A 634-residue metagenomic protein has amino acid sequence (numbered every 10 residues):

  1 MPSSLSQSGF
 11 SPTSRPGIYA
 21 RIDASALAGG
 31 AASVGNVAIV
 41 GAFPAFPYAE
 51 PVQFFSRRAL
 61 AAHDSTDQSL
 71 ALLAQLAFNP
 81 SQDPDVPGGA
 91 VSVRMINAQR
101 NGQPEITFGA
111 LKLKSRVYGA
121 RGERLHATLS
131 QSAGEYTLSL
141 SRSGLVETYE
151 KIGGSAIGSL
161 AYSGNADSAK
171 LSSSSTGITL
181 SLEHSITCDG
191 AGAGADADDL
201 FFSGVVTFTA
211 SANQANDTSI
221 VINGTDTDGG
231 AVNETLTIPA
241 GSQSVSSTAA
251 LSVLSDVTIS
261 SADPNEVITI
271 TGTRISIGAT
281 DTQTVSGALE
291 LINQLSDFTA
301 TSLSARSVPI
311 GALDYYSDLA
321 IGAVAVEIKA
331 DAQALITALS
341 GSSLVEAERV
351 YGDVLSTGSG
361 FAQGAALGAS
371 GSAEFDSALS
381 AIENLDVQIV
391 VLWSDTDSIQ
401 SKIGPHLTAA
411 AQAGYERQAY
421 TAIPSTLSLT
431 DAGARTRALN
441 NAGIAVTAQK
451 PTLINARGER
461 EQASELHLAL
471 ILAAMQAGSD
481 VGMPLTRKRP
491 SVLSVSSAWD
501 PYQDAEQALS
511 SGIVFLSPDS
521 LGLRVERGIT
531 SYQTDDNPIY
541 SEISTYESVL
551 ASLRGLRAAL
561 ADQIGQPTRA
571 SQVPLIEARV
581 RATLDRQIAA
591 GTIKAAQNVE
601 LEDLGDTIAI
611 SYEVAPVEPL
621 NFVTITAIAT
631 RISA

Functional and structural regions predicted by a protein language model:
P2-A120, R124-S172, A279, T284-N293 (+4 more regions): A glycine- and small-residue-enriched flexible loop/hinge signal that marks low-structured segments
L113, I157-N223: Autoprocessing Asn-cyclization modules and mimics
G144-E150, D228-L236: Surface-exposed loop/edge segments in extracytoplasmic proteins
S185-D199, T235-G272: Beta-sandwich interaction modules
A212-G224, A249-L303: Surface-exposed interaction regions enriched in Ser/Thr/Asp/Glu that occur as long low-complexity tracts or repetitive
A570-I593: Short, hydrophobic/π-rich interface segment
G591-I610: Long, charged, glycine-rich C-terminal linkers/tails
L604-A634: C-terminal edge-of-domain segments
